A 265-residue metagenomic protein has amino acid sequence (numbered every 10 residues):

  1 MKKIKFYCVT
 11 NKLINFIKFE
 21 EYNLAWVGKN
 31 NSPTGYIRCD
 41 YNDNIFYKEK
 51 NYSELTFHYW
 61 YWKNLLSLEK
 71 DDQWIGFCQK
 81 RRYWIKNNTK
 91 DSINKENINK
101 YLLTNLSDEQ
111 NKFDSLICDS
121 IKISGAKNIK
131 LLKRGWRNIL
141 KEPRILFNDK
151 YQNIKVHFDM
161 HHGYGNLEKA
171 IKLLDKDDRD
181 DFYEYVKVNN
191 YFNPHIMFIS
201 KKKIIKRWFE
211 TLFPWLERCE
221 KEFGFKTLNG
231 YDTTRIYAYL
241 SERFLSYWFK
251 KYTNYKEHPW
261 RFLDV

Functional and structural regions predicted by a protein language model:
M1-V265: ER/Golgi luminal nucleotide-sugar-dependent glycosyltransferases, focusing on the catalytic module
